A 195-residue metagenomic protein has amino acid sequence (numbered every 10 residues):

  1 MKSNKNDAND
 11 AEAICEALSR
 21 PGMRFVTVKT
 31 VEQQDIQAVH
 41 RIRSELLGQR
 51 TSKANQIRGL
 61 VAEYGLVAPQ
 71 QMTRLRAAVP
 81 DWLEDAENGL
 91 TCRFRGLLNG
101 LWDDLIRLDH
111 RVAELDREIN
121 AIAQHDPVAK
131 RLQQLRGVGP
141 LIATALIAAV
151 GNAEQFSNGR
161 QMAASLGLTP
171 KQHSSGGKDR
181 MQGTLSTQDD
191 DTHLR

Functional and structural regions predicted by a protein language model:
M1-A38, E45, R76-A86, G176-D189: Short alpha-helix plus adjacent loop in nuclease-associated cores
N6-N9, R41, S52, L141 (+2 more regions): Charged, alpha-helix-enriched surfaces in structured cytosolic catalytic cores of large nucleotide-utilizing machines
E16, R58, A62, E84 (+2 more regions): Generic alpha-helical structural context detector
L18, I36, L98, L146 (+1 more regions): Short alpha-helical scaffolding segments that buttress acidic/His motifs in well-ordered protein cores
S19, T51, A62-G65, G151 (+2 more regions): Hydrophobic/aromatic-lined pockets within catalytic cores
R41-R131, H193: Glycine-rich, often acidic, oxyanion-interacting loops/wings at catalytic, nucleic-acid, or phospho-protein interfaces
R131-Q134, P140-R195: Phosphate-backbone recognition surface of nucleic-acid-processing proteins
